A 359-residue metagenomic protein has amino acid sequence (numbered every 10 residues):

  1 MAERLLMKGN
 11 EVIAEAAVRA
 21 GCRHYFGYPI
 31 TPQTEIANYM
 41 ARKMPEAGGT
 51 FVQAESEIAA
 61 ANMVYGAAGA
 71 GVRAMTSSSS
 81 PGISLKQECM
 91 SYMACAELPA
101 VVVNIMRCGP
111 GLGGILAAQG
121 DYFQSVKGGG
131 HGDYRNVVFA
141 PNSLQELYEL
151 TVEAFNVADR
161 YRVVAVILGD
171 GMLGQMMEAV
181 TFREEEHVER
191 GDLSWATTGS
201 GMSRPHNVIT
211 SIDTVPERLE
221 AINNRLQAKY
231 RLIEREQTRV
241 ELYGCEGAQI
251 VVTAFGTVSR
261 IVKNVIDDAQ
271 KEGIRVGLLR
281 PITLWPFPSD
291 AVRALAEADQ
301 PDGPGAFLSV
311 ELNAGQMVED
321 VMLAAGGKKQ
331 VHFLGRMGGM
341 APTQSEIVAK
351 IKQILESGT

Functional and structural regions predicted by a protein language model:
M1-G128, R135, S143, M337 (+2 more regions): Thiamine diphosphate
K8-V12, Q227-I250, K263: Glycine-/acidic-rich phosphate or pyrophosphate-binding loops and their flanking alpha/beta elements
A41-K43, S91-A94, V152-V157, F182-E185 (+3 more regions): Short, solvent-exposed amphipathic alpha-helical segments in soluble enzyme and RNA/protein-processing domains
N136-R190, E346-T359: Structural signature of the thiamine diphosphate
R162-L242: Conformationally flexible catalytic loops at phosphate/diphosphate-handling active centers
L242-I274, L279, W285-A291: Redox- and metal-dependent alpha/beta enzyme cores, enriched for Fe-S-associated oxidoreductases and cofactor-handling
E311-T359: Peripheral docking tails and interdomain loops at the edges of cofactor- or intermediate-handling domains
